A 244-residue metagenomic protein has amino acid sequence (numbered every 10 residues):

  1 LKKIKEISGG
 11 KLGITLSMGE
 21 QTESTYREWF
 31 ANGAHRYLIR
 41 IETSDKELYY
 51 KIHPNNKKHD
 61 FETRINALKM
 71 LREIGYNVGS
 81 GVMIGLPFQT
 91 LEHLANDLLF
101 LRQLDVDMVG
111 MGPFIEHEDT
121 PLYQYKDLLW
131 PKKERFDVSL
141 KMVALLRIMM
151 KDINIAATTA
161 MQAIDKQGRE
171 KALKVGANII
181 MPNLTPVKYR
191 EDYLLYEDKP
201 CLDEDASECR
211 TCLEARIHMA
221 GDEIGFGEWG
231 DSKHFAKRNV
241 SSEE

Functional and structural regions predicted by a protein language model:
L1-L68, N77-I84, D107-G110: Core AdoMet radical
I4, W29-F30, L68-L71, L101 (+3 more regions): Generic structural signal for hydrophobic
I4-I7, R40, I74, L101-L104 (+2 more regions): Change "in soluble alpha/beta enzymes" to "in soluble alpha/beta proteins
Q21, T43-S44, G85-L86, I115 (+2 more regions): Conserved beta-strand edge residues that scaffold enzyme active sites
Q21-A31, P87-R102, Q162-K174: Catalytic cores of alpha/beta
N55-T63, Q89-N96, W130-V138, C201 (+1 more regions): Alpha-helix N-cap and loop-to-helix initiation/capping positions
A67-E118: Aromatic-anchored, glycine/proline-accented short structural segments that stabilize local strand-turns or short
R102-E244: Auxiliary Fe-S-binding modules of radical SAM enzymes
